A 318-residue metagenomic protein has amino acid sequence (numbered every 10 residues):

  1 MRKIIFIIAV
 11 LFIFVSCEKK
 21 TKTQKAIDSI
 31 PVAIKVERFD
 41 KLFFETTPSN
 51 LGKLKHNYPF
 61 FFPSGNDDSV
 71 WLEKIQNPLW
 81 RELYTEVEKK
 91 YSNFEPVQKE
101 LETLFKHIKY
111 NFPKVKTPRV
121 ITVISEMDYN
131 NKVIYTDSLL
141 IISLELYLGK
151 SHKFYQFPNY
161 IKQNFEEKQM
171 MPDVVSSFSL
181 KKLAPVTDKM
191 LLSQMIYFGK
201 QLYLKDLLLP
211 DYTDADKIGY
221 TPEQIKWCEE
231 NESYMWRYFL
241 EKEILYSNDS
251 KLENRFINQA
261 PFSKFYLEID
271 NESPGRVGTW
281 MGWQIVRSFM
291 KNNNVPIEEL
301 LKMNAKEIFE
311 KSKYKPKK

Functional and structural regions predicted by a protein language model:
M1-I4, K19: Positively charged n-region of N-terminal signal peptides that target proteins for export
I5-A9: Sec-dependent signal peptide hydrophobic core
I13-S16: C-terminal motif of bacterial Sec signal peptides marking the signal peptidase cleavage site
E18-Y84: N-terminal mature-domain "stem" immediately C-terminal to a signal peptide or N-terminal signal-anchor/transmembrane
V36, E102-F105, Q201, K205 (+2 more regions): Extracytoplasmic/secreted envelope proteins and their assembly/folding machinery, especially bacterial periplasmic
P78-C228, E298, K302-A305: Acidic/His-rich structured neighborhood in mature extracellular/periplasmic domains
Y203-F265: Acidic/His/Gly-enriched intrinsically disordered linker/tail segments that often contain short helix/coil "MoRF-like"
S247-K318: C-terminal soluble interaction/assembly domains
